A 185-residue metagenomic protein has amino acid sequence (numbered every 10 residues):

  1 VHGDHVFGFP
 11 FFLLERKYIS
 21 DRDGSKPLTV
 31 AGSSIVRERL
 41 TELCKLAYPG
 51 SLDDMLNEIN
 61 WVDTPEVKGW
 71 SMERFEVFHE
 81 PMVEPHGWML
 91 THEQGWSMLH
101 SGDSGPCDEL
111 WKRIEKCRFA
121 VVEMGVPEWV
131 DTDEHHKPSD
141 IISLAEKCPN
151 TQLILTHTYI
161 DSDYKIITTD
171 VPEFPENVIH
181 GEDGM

Functional and structural regions predicted by a protein language model:
V1-T29, K116-F119: Active-site metal-binding motif and surrounding structural segment of the metallo-beta-lactamase
H5-G8, R39-E42, E109: Phosphate- and divalent-cation-binding pockets in alpha/beta enzyme and binding domains that engage nucleotide-derived
F7-R16, L43, D163-V171: Metal-dependent catalytic neighborhoods of phosphoester/phosphodiester hydrolases
F9, R37, P138-I141: A general structural signal for well-ordered alpha-helical segments in protein cores
D21-P27, V36-I59: Active-site neighborhood of divalent metal-dependent phosphoester bond hydrolases
K26-I35, Q152-H157: Short internal beta-strands
N60-K112, D183-M185: Core dinuclear metal-dependent hydrolase active-site scaffold
P106-M185: Cap/insert and terminal regions of metallo-dependent hydrolase folds
